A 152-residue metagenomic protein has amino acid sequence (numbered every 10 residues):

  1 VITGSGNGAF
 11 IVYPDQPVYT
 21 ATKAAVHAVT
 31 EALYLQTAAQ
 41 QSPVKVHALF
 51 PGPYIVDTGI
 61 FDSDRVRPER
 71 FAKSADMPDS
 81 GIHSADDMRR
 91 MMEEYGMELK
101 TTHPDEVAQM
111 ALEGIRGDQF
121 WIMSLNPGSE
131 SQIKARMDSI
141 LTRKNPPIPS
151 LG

Functional and structural regions predicted by a protein language model:
V1-A25, T30-E31, L35-A39, G52-I55 (+1 more regions): Catalytic loop of short-chain dehydrogenase/reductase
D15-T22, D79, R89-E93, A135: A generic short-segment signal for beta-strand/edge and adjacent turn/coil regions
A32, A72, L125-N126: Short loop/turn and capping residues at structural boundaries
A39-I122: SDR active-site lid
K73, S80, S139-G152: Non-catalytic terminal and boundary segments that flank Rossmann-like NAD(P)-dependent oxidoreductase
W121-D138: Terminal hydrophobic/aromatic helix or amphipathic segment near a protein terminus
